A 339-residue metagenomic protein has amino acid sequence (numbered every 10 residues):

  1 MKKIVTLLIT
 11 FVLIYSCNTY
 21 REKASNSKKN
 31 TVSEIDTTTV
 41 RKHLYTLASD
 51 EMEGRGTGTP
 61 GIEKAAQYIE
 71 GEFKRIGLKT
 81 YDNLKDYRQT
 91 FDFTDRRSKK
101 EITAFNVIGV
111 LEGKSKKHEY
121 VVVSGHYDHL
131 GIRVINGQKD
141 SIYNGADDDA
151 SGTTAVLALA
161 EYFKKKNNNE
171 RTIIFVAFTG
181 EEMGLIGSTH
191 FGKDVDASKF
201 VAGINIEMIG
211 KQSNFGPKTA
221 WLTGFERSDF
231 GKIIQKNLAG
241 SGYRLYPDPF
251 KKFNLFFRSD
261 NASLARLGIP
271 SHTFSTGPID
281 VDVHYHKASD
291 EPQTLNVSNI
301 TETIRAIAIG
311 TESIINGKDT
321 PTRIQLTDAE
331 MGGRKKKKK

Functional and structural regions predicted by a protein language model:
M1-K28: Bacterial Sec-dependent N-terminal signal peptides
S25-E34, D50-P60, F93-R97, Q138-D149 (+4 more regions): Second-shell loop/turn segments in exported
S27-K64, I76, T80, M208-K211 (+2 more regions): N-terminal capping segment at the start of a domain
L47, F73, R96-I135: Acidic/His- and Gly-rich active-site-bordering loop/insert found across diverse amide/peptide-bond hydrolases
R55-L111: A non-catalytic alpha/beta surface segment that caps or lines the substrate-entry region of metallo-dependent hydrolase
V123-H129, R133-M183, I307: Alpha-helical metal-binding/catalytic segments enriched in His/Glu/Asp
N168, F178-T276, D319-T322: Metal-dependent peptidase/peptidase-like ectodomains
V281-K339: His/Asp/Glu-rich mid-to-C-terminal helical/loop segments that flank catalytic regions of hydrolases
